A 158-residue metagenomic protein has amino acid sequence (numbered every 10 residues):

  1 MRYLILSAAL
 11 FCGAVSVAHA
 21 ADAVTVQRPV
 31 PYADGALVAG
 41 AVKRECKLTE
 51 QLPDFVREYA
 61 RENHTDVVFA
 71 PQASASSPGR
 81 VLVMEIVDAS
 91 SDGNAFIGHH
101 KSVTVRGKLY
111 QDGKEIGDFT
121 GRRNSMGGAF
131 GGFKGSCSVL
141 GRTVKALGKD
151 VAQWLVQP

Functional and structural regions predicted by a protein language model:
R2-A8, S16-D66, I86, T120 (+1 more regions): A structural "domain/chain start" motif
A39-E45, K114-Q157: Short secondary-structure boundary motifs at beta->alpha junctions and helix caps
K43-T49, K101-G107, S138: Short, low-complexity, polar/charged sequence segments that are solvent-exposed and flexible
D66, A70-I116, R122, M126-K134: Surface-exposed short loop/turn segments
